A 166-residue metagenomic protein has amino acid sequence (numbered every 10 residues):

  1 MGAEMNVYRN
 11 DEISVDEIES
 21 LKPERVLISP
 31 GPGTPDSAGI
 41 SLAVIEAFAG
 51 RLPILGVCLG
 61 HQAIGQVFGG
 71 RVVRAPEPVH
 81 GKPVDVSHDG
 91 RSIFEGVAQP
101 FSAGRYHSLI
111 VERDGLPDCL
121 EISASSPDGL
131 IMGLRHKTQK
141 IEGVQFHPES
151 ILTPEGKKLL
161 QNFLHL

Functional and structural regions predicted by a protein language model:
E4, E24, P53-L55, S102 (+2 more regions): Structural signature of beta-strand start/N-cap positions in the alpha/beta core of ABC transporter nucleotide-binding
E4-I13: A short beta-strand-loop structural module common to alpha/beta enzyme folds
S20-G96, L160-N162: Cysteine-nucleophile active-site neighborhood
C58, H107, H147: Histidine-centered divalent metal-coordination motifs
P83-D85, I131-G133, G143: Conserved hydrophobic/aromatic beta-strand scaffold that supports enzyme active sites
S92-T138: Catalytic beta-strand/loop cores that center a nucleophilic Ser/Cys/Thr and support acyl-enzyme chemistry
I151-L166: Acyltransferase
